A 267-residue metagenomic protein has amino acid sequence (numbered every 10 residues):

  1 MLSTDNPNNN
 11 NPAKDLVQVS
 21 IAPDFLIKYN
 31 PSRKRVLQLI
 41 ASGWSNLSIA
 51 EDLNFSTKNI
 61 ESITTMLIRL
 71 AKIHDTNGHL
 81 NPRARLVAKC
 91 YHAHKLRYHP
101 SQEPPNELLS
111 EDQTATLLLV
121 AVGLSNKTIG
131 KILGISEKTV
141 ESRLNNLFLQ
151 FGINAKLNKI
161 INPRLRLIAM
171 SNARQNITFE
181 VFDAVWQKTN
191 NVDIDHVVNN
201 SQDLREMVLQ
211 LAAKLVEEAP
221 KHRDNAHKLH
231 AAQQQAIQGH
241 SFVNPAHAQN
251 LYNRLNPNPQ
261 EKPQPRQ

Functional and structural regions predicted by a protein language model:
A13-K34, K95-D112: Regulatory hinge/linker segments at domain boundaries that couple sensory/effector modules to output domains
R35-V36, L86, Q113-V120, L167: Short alpha-helical "packing" element that flanks the helix-turn-helix/winged-helix DNA-binding module
L39-W44, C90, L117-L124, S171: Short helix-to-turn junction characteristic of helix-turn-helix DNA-binding domains, especially the helix
N46-L80, N126-K159: Recognition helix of helix-turn-helix DNA-binding domains
R69-P104, L149-V198, V243, A248: Basic, Lys/Arg-enriched C-terminal extension of HTH/homeodomain DNA-binding domains
R97-K127, K131, A173-Q210, K214: Helix-turn-helix/homeodomain-like alpha-helical modules used for DNA recognition and transcription-factor dimerization
S201-L204, V208-K214, E218-Q233, G239: Long, hydrophobic or amphipathic alpha-helical segments
